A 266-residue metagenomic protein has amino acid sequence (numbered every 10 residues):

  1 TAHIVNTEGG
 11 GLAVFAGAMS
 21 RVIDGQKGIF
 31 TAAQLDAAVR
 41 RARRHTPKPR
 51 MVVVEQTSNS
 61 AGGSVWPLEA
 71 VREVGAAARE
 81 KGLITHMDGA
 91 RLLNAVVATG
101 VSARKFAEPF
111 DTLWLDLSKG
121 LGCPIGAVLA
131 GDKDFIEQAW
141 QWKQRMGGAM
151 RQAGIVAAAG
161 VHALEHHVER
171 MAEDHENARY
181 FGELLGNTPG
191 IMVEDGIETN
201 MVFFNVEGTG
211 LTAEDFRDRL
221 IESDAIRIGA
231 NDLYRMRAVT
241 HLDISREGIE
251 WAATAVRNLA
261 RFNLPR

Functional and structural regions predicted by a protein language model:
T1-D195, T199-S223, G229-I244, W251-R266: Conserved PLP-enzyme active-site core in the AAT-like
